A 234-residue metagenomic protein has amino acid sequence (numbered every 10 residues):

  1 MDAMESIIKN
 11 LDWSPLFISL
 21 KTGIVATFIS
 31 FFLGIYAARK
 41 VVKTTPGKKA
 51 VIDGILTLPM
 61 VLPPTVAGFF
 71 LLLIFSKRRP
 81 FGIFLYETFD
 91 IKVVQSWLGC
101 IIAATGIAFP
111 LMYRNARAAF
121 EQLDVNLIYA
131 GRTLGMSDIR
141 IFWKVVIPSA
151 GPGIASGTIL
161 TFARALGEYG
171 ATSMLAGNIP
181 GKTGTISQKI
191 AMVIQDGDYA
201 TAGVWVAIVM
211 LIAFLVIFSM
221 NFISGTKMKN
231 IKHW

Functional and structural regions predicted by a protein language model:
D2-E5, G68-A104, L175-I179: Membrane-interfacial helix termini and adjacent extracytoplasmic/periplasmic loops of multi-pass transporters
D2-L11, M174-F214, F218: Interhelical loop and adjacent transmembrane-helix boundary motif in polytopic membrane transport permeases
N10-V41, T105, T158: Transmembrane alpha-helix signature in integral membrane proteins
V25-L56, F69-L71, A119-E121, L127 (+2 more regions): Transmembrane-helix boundary motif in ABC transporter permease subunits
F28, Y113-A116, F120, D124 (+1 more regions): Transmembrane alpha-helices
T44-I52, P80-F81, S96, D138-R140 (+2 more regions): Membrane-helix interface segments
K48, R117-T133, V145, Y199 (+1 more regions): C-terminal transmembrane helix and the adjacent membrane-cytosol boundary/short C-terminal tail of inner/organellar
S76-P80, G157-M192: Non-cytoplasmic
